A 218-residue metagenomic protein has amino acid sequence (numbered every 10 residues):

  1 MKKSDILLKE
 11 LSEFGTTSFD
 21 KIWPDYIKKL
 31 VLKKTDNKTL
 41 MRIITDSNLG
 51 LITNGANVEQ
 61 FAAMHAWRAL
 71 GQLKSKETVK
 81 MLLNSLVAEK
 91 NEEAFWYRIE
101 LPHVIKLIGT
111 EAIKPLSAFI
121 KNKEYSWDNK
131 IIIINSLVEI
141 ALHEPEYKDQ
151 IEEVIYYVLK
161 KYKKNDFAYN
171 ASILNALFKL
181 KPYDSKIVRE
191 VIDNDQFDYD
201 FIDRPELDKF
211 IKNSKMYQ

Functional and structural regions predicted by a protein language model:
M1-E10, K33-I52, S75-V87, T110-N122 (+2 more regions): Amphipathic alpha-helical scaffolding segments comprising HEAT/armadillo-like alpha-solenoid repeats
M1-K28: N-terminal "cap/leader" segments of large eukaryotic alpha-helical scaffolds
K2-S4, P182-Q218: Eukaryotic acidic, Ser/Thr-rich intrinsically disordered low-complexity regions
E10, F14-S18, I173, D184-R189 (+1 more regions): Non-catalytic terminal/accessory regions
L11, I155, I211-K215: Generic hydrophobic, helix-prone segments enriched in Leu/Val/Ile
S12-S18, T45-V58, V87-F95, N122-W127 (+2 more regions): Short coil turns that connect the paired helices of HEAT/ARM alpha-solenoid repeats
S18-K34, G55-L73, F95-T110, D128-P145 (+2 more regions): Structural detector for internal amphipathic alpha-helices that build alpha-solenoid repeat scaffolds
